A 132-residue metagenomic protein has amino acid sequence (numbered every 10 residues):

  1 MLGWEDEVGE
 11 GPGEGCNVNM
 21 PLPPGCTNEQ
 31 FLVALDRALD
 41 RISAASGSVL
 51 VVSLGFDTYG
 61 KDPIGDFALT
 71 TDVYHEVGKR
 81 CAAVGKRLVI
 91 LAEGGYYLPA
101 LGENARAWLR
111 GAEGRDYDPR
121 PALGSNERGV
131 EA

Functional and structural regions predicted by a protein language model:
M1-R80, L109-R110: Conserved alpha-helical scaffold segments that buttress catalytic/binding sites
T27, Y97, L123-G124: Alpha-helix initiation/capping motif
A44-S48, L88, D116-Y117: Surface-exposed helix-capping loop/turn segments at secondary-structure junctions
L54, T58, D116-A132: Flexible, low-complexity linker/boundary loops enriched in proline and small hydrophobic residues that flank enzymatic
D57-Y59, G94-A100: Active-site environment of divalent metal-dependent phosphoester hydrolases
T70-T71, A100-P119: Short, electropositive alpha-helical surface patch
K86-G94: Short acidic/histidine-rich active-site segments
